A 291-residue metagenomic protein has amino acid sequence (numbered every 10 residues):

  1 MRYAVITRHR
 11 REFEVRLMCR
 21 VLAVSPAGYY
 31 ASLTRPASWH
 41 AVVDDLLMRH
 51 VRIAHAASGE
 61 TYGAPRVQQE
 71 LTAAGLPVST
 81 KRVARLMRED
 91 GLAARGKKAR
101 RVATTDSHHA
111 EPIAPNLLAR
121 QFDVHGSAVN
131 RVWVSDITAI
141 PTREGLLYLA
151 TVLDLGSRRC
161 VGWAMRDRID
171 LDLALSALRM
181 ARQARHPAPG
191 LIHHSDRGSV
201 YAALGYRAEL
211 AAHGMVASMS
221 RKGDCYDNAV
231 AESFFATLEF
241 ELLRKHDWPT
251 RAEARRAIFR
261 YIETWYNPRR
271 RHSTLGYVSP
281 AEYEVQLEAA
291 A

Functional and structural regions predicted by a protein language model:
M1-A291: Charged DNA-binding/catalytic regions of mobile-element recombinases
